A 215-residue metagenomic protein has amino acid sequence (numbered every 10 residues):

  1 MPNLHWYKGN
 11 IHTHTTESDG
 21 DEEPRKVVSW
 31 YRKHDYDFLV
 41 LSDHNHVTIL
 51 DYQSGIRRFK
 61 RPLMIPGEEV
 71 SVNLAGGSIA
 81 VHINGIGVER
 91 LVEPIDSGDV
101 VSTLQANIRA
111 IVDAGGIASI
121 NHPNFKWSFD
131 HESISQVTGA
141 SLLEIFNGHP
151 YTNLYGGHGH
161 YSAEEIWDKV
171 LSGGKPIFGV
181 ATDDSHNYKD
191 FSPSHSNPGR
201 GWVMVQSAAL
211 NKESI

Functional and structural regions predicted by a protein language model:
M1-N121, K126-E132, Q136-G139, I145-K169 (+3 more regions): A metal-dependent hydrolase metal-coordination microenvironment
F178, H186-I215: Catalytic cores of secreted or luminal carbohydrate-active enzymes
